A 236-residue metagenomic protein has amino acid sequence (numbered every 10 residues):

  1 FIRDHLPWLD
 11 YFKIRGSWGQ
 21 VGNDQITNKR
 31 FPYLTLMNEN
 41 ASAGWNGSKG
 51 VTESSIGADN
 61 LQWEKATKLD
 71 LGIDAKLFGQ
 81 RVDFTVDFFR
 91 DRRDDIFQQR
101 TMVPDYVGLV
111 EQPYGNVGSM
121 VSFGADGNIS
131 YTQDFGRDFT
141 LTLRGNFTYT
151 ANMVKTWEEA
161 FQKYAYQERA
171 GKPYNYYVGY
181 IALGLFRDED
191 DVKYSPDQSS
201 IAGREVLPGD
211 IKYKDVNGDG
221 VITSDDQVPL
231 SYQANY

Functional and structural regions predicted by a protein language model:
F1, F12-W18, L69-L77, V82-R90 (+3 more regions): Membrane-embedded beta-strands that build the outer-membrane beta-barrel scaffold
I2-D4, N23, K163-Q167: Intrinsically disordered, low-complexity boundary segments flanking structured domains
D4-K65, D83, D87-M120: Solvent-exposed loop/turn elements at secondary-structure boundaries
P7, L36-E39, A66, T101-M102 (+6 more regions): Short capping/connector residues at structural and topological boundaries
D24, R81, D94, R137 (+1 more regions): Residue-level signal for secondary-structure boundary sites
K29, G118, T132-A234: Conserved small-residue
A41-D83, Q112-G136, K172-V178, S231-N235: Outer-membrane beta-barrel signature, preferentially recognizing the C-terminal barrel domain of Gram-negative
A75-R100, D210-Y236: Well-ordered, non-transmembrane segments within structured domains
